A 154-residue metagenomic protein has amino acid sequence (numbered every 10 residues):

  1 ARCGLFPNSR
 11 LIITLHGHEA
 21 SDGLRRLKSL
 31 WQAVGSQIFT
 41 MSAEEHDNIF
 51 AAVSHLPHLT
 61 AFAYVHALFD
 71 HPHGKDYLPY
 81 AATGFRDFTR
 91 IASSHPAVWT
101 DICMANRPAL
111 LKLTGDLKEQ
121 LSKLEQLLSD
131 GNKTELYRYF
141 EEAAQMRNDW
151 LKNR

Functional and structural regions predicted by a protein language model:
A1-I38, D47: Rossmann-fold dinucleotide-binding core
I13, V65-G74: Short, basic, helix/turn surface patches
S21-V34, H46-F69, P79-S93, G115 (+1 more regions): Active-site-proximal catalytic alpha-helix in oxidoreductases
S42-A43: Thiol-based oxidoreductase modules, predominantly thioredoxin-like and allied folds used for disulfide exchange
G74-A143: Interdomain hinge/lid region at the active-site interface of Rossmann-like NAD(P)-dependent oxidoreductases
N148-R154: Long, positively charged, glycine-interspersed low-complexity recognition regions
